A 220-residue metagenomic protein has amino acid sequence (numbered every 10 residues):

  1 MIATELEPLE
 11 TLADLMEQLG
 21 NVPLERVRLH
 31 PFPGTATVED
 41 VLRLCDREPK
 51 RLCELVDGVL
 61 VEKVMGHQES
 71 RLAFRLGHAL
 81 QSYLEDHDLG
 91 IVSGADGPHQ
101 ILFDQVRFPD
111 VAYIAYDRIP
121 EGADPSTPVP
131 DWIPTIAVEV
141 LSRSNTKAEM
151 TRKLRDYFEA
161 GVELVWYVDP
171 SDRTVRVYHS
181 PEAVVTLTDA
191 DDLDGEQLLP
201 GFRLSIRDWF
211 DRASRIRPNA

Functional and structural regions predicted by a protein language model:
M1-A220: Gly/Pro/Ser/Thr-rich low-complexity, intrinsically disordered segments predominantly at protein N-termini
